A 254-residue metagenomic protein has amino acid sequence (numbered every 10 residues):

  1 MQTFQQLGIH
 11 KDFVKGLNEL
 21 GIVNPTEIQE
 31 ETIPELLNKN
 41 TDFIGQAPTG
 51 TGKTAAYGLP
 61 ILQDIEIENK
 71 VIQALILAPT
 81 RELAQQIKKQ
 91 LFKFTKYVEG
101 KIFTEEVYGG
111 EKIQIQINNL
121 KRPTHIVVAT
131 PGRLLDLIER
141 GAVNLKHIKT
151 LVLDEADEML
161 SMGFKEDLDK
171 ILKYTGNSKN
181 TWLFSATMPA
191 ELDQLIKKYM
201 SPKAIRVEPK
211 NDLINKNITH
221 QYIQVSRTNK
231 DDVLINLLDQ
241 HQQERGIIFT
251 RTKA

Functional and structural regions predicted by a protein language model:
M1-Q46, D154: Conserved pre-motif I regulatory segment
K15, E19, K70-E139, H147-T150: Conserved nucleic-acid-binding Ia/Ib motif block in the N-terminal RecA-like helicase ATPase lobe
E27, A56, A78, V128-A129 (+2 more regions): Short beta-strand scaffold positions
I33-T41, T54-N69, K89-T95, L135: Walker A/P-loop NTP-binding motif
K39-G45, K70-A74, T124-H125, K179 (+1 more regions): Pre-Walker A (Motif I) flank of P-loop NTPase domains
Q46-P48, P79, R251: P-loop (Walker A) phosphate-binding loop of NTP-binding proteins
T54-L59, R81, Q194-L195: Phosphate-binding Walker
L75, E105-V107, N144-A156, S161-A254: Interdomain coupling/hinge region of P-loop NTPase helicase/AAA+ cores
